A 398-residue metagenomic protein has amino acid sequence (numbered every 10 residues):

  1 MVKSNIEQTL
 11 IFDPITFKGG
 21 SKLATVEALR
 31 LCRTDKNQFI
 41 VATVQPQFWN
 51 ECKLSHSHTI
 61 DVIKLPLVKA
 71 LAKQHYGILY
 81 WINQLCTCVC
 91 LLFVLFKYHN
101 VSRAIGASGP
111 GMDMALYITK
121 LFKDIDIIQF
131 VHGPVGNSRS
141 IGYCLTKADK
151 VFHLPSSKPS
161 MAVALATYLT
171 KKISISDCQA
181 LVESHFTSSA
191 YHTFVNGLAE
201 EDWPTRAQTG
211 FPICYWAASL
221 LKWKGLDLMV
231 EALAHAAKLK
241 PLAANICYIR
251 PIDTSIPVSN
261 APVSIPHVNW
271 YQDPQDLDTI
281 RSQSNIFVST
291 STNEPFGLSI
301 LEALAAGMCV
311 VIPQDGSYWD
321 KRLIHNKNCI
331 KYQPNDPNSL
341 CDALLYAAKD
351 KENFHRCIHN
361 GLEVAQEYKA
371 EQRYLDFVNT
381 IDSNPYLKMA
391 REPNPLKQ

Functional and structural regions predicted by a protein language model:
P14-K18, L31, K36-W81, P251-T254: N-terminal strand-loop element at the rim of the active site of nucleotide-sugar-dependent glycosyltransferases
Q84-C88, I105-M112, V131: Short His-centered aromatic/hydrophobic patch
S138-R139, T146-A190: A short, active-site helix/loop in glycosyltransferases that binds the activated sugar's phosphate group
T193-K224, V230-L233: Conserved donor-binding/catalytic core segment of Leloir-type glycosyltransferases
D202, K351-N394: A charged, aromatic-enriched C-terminal amphipathic alpha-helix characteristic of glycosyltransferases across folds
T292: Aromatic "clamp/platform" in nucleotide-sugar-dependent glycosyltransferases that forms part of the donor/acceptor
C309-Q314: Short hydrophobic beta-strand element within catalytic cores of glycosyltransferases and related nucleotide-activated
I324-N326, I330-N338, L345-K351: Conserved acidic donor-binding segment of nucleotide-sugar-dependent glycosyltransferases
